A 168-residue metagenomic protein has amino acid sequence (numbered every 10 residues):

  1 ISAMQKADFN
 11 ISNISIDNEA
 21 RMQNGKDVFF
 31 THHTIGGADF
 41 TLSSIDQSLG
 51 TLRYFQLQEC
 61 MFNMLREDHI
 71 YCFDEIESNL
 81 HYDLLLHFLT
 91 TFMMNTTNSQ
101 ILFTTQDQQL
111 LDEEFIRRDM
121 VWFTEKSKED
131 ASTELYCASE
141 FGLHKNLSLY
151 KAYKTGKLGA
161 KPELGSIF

Functional and structural regions predicted by a protein language model:
I1-Q56, C60-F62, R66, L158-A160: Phosphate-coordinating catalytic segments in nucleotide- and nucleic-acid-processing enzymes
Q58, L85-L86: Conserved strand-to-helix beginnings and helix N-cap segments that scaffold or border functional pockets
I70-C72: Walker B motif beta-strand of ABC-family P-loop ATPases
D74-I76: Walker B catalytic acidic pair
S78-Y82: Conserved D-loop-proximal element of ABC-family nucleotide-binding domains
H87-F168: C-terminal lobe/lid and adjacent interdomain/linker elements of RecA-like ASCE P-loop ATPase modules
